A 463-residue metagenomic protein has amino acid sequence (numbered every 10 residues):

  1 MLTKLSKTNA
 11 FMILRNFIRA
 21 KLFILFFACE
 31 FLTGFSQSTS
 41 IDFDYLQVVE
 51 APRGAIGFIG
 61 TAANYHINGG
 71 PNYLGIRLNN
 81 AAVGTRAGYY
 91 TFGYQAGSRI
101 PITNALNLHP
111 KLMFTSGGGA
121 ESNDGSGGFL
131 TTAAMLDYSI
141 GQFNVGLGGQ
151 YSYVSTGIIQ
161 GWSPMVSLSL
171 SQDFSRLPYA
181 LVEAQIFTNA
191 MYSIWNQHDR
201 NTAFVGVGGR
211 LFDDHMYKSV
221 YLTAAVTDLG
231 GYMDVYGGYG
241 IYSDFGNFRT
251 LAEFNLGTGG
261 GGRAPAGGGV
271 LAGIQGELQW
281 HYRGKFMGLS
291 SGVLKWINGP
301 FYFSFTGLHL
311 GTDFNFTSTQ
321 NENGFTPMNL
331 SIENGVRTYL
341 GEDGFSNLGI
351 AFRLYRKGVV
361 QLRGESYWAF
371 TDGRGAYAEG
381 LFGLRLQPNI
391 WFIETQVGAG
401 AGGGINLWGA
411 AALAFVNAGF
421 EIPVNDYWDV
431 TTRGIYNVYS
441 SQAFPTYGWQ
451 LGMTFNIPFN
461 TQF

Functional and structural regions predicted by a protein language model:
M1-S38: Bacterial Sec-dependent N-terminal signal peptides
T39, G69-I76, T103-P110, I140-L147 (+9 more regions): Repeated loop/turn-to-beta-strand initiation elements of outer-membrane beta-barrel proteins
S40-L46, G75-N79, H109-T115, G146-Q150 (+13 more regions): Transmembrane beta-strands of outer-membrane beta-barrel proteins
Y45, Q160-M191, F303-G335, P445-F463: Outer-membrane beta-barrel "beta-signal"
V48-I59, A81-F92, I102, G119-L130 (+11 more regions): Solvent-exposed loop/turn segments connecting transmembrane beta-strands in outer-membrane beta-barrel proteins
T61-I67, Y94-S98, A134-Y138, G149 (+12 more regions): Residues on the lipid-exposed face of transmembrane beta-strands in outer-membrane beta-barrel proteins
K111, T115-D124, M135, A224 (+3 more regions): Outer membrane beta-barrel transmembrane domains
A133-I158, Q275-F286, S291-P300, N406-W408 (+1 more regions): Gram-negative outer-membrane beta-barrel domains
